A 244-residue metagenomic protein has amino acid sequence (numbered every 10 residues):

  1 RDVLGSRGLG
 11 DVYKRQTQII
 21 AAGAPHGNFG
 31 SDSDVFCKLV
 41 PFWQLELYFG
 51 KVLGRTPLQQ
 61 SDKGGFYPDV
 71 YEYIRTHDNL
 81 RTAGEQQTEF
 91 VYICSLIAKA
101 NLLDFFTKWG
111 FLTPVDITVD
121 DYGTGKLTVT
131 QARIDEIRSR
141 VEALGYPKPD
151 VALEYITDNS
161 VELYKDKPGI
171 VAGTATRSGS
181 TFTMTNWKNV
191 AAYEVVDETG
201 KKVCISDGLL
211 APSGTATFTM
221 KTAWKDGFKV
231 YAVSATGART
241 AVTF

Functional and structural regions predicted by a protein language model:
D2-Y13: Single conserved hydrophobic/aromatic residue that forms the stacking wall/gate of nucleotide- or nucleobase-binding
K14-T118, Y122, L127-T130: Active-site-proximal alpha-helical
T82-F244: Beta/coil-rich, acidic/histidine-enriched accessory regions frequently appended to metallopeptidases
